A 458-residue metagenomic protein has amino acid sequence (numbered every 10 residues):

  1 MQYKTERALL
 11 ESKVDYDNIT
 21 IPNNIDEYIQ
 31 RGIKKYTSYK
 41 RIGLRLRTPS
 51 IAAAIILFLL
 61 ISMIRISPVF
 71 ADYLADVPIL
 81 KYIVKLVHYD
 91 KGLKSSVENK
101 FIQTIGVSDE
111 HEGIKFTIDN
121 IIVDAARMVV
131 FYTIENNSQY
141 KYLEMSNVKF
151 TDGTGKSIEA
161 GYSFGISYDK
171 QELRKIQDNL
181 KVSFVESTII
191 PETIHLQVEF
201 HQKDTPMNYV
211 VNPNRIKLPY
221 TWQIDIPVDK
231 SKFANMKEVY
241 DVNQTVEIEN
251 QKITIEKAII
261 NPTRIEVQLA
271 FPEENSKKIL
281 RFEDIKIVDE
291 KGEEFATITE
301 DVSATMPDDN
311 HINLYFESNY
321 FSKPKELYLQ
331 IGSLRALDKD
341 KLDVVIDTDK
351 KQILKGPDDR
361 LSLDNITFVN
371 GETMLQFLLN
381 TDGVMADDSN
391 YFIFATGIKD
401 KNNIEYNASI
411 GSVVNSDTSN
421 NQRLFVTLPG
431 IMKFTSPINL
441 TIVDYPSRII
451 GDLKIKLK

Functional and structural regions predicted by a protein language model:
T5, L9-N18, D26-I33, L60-K458: Alpha-helical, hydrophobic structural elements that either
Y39-V69: Internal signal-anchor transmembrane helix that establishes type II topology
